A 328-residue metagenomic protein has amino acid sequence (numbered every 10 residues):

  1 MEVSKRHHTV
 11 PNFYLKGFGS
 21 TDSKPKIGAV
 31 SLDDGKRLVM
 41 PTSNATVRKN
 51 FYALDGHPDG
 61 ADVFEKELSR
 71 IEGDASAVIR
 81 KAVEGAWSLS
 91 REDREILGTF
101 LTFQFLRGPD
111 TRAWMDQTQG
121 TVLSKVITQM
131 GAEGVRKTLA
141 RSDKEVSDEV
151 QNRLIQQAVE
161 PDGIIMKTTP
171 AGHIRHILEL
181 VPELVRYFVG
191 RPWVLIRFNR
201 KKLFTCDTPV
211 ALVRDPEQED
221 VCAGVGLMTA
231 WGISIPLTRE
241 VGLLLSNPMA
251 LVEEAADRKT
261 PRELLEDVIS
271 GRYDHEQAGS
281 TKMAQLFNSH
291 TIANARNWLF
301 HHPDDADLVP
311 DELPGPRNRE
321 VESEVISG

Functional and structural regions predicted by a protein language model:
M1-R6, N12-G328: Alpha-helical structural context detector biased toward long hydrophobic helices
